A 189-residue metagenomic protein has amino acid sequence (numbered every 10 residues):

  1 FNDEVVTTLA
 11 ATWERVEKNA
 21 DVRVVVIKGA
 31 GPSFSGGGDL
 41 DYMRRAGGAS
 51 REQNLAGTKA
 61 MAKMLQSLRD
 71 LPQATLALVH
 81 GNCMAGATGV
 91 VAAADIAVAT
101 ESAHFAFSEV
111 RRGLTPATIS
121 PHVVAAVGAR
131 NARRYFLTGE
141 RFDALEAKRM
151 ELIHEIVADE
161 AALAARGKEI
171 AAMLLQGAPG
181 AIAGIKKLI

Functional and structural regions predicted by a protein language model:
F1-A30, Q66: Conserved CoA-thioester-binding segment of acyl-CoA-metabolizing enzymes
T7, G29-Q66: Glycine- (often His-adjacent) and acidic-residue-rich active-site loop that binds/positions the CoA thioester
T8-L9, I27, D39, A74 (+3 more regions): Terminal peptide-recognition signature
G31-G36, C83-A85, A106, I189: Short, active-site-adjacent cap segments at secondary-structure transitions
M64-R112, R141-A144: Glycine-rich beta-to-alpha active-site loop
D95-I96, R134, T138-E140, E146 (+2 more regions): Well-ordered beta-strand positions
V98-A103, I153-I189: C-terminal long alpha-helix characteristic of the crotonase
P121-R130: Hydrophobic, secondary-structure "cap" segments at the distal end of domains
